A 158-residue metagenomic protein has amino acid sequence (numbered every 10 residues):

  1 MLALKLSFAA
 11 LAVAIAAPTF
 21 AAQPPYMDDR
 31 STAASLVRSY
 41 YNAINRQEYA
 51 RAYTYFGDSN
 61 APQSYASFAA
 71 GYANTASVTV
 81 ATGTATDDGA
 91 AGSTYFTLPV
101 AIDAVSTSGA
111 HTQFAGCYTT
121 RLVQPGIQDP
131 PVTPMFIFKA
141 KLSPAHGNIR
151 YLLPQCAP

Functional and structural regions predicted by a protein language model:
M1-F8: Bacterial N-terminal signal peptides that target proteins for export
A16-P18: N-terminal signal peptide c-region/cleavage motif recognized by signal peptidases
Q23-P24, A34-S35, S39, Y49-Y95: Short solvent-exposed beta->alpha transition segments
M27-S31: Short helix-capping and inter-helix turn/linker motifs at the boundaries of alpha-helical repeat units
A91-P158: Exposed beta-sheet edge and beta->alpha loop/turn motif
